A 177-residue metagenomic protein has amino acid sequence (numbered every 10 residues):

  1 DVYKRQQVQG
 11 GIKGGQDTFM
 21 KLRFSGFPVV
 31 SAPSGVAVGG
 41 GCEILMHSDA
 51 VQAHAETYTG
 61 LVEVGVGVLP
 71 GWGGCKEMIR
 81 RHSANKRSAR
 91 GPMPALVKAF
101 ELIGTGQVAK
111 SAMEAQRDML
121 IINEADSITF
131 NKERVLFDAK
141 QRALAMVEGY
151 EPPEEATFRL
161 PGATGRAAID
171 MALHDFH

Functional and structural regions predicted by a protein language model:
V2-Y3: Short, small-residue-biased leader/transition segments that mark boundaries at the very start of proteins
Q6: Phosphate-binding active sites in nucleotide-utilizing proteins
Q9, Q16, G39, W72 (+1 more regions): Glycine-rich phosphate-binding loop at the start of an alpha helix
G15, L45, A115-Q116: Conserved small-residue
L22-V66, P70: Glycine-rich beta-to-alpha active-site loop
G71-E77: Active-site PLP attachment segment
R80-S111, R117, I122-H177: Intrinsically disordered, low-complexity segments enriched in small/flexible residues
